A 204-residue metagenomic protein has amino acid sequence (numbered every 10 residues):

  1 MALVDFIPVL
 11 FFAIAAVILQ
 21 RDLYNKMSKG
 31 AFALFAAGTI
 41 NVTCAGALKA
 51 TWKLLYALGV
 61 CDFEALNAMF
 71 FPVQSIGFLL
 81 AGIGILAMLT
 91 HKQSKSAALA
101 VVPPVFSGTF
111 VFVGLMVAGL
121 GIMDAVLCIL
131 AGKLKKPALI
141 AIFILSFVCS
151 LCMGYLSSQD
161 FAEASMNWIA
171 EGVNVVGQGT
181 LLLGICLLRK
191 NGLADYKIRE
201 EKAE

Functional and structural regions predicted by a protein language model:
M1-I40, A50, L54-M69, I76-E204: Polytopic alpha-helical membrane-helix bundles and their juxtamembrane interface segments in multi-pass membrane
A47: Conserved phosphate-interacting/catalytic interface
